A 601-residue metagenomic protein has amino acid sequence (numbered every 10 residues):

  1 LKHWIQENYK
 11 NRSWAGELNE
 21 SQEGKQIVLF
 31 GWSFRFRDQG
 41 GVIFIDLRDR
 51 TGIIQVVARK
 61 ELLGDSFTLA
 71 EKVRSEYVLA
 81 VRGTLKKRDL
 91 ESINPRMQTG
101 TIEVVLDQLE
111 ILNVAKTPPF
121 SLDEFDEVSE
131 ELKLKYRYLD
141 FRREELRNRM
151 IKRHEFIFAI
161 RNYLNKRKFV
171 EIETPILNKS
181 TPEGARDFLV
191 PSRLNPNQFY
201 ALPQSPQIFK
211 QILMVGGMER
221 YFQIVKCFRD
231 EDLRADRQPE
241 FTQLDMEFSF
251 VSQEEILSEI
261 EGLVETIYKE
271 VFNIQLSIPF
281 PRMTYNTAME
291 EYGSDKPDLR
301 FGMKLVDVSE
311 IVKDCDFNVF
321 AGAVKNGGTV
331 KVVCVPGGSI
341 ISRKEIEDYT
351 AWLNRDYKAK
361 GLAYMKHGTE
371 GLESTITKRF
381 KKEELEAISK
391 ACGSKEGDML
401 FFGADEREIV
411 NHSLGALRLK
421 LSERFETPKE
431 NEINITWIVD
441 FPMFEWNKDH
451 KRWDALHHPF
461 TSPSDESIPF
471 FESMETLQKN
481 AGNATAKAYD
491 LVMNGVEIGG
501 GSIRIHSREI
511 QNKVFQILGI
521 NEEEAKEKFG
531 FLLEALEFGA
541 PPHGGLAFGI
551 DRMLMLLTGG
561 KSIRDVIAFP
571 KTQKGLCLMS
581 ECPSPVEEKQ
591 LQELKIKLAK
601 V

Functional and structural regions predicted by a protein language model:
L1-V601: Class II aminoacyl-tRNA synthetase catalytic cores and aaRS-like
